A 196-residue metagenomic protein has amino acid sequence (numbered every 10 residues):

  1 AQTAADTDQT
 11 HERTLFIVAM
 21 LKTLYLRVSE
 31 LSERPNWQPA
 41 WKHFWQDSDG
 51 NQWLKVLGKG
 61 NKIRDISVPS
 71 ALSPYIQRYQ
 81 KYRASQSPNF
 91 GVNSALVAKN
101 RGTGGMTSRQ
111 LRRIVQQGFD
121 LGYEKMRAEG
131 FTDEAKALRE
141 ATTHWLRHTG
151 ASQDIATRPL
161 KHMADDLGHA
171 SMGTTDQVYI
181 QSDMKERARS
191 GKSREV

Functional and structural regions predicted by a protein language model:
A1-V28: Basic, Lys/Arg- and aromatic-enriched nucleic-acid-binding interface segment
A5-T7, R112-D165, M172: Short, basic (Lys/Arg/His-rich) helix/loop patches that form interaction surfaces in the mid-to-C-terminal regions
R13, L26-S29, K59, R64 (+3 more regions): Short, cationic motifs built from Arg/Lys/His that form the positively charged side of catalytic pockets
E33-F44, D154-T157, A164-S171, V178-Q181: A short, basic/aromatic helix-end/turn motif that makes direct DNA contacts
E33-I76, A84: Conserved tyrosine-mediated DNA breakage-rejoining catalytic core shared by Y-recombinases
G58-R78, V92-Q117: C-terminal catalytic core of Y-nucleophile DNA break-rejoin enzymes
R78-Y79, G150: Conserved hydrophobic/aromatic "anchor" residues that stabilize well-ordered secondary structure elements
D165, Q177-V196: DNA/chromatin major-groove-contacting recognition/catalytic segments
